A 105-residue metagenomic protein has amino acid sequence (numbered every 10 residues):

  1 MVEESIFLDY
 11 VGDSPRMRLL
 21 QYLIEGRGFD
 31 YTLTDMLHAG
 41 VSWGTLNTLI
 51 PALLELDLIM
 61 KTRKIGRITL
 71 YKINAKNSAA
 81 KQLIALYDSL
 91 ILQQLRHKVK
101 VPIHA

Functional and structural regions predicted by a protein language model:
M1-E4: Long, low-complexity, charged/polar intrinsically disordered regions in eukaryotic proteins
I6-R16, T62-L86: Short, cationic-aromatic polyanion-contact patches
M17-Q21, N47: Short amphipathic alpha-helical segments
Q21-G28: Short, locally clustered residues in the helix-turn-helix/winged-helix DNA-binding domain
G28-H38: Short acidic, hydrophobic short linear motifs in intrinsically disordered regions
V41-E55: Short amphipathic alpha-helical interaction segments
L54-K64: A short, conserved structural fragment
S78-A105: Amphipathic alpha-helical dimerization/coiled-coil segments that flank or bridge DNA-binding/regulatory modules
